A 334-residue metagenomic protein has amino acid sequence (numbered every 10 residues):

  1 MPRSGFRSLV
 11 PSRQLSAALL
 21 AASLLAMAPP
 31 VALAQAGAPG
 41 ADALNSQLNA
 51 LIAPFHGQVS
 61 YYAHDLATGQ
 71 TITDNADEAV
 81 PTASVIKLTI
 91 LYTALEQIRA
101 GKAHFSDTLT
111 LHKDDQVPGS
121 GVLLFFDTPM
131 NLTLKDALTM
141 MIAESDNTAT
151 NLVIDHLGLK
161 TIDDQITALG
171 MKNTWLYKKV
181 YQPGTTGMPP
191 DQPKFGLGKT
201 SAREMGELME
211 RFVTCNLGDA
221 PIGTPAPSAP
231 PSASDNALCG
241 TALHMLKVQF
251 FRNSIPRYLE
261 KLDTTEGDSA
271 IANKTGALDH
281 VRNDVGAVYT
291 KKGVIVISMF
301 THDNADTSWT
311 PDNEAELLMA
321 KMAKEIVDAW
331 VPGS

Functional and structural regions predicted by a protein language model:
P2-L19: Bacterial N-terminal signal peptides that target proteins for export
S16-P29: Bacterial N-terminal signal peptides
Q35-L51, H156-G158, L208-L259, D263-S334: Structured C-terminal helix/loop/strand segments within mature extracytoplasmic catalytic/sensor domains
A41-A76, I295-M299: A short, well-structured edge-of-sheet supersecondary motif
Q58, M130, N151-P231: Mid-domain, small-residue-enriched loop/turn segments at the edges of structured enzyme/sensor domains
L66, F105-V122, H156-G158, V180-G184 (+4 more regions): Acidic helix-start/capping segments at beta-turn-to-alpha-helix junctions
G69, P81-L109, I297: Active-site SXXK
Q116-V153, L159, K194, G198: Conserved catalytic neighborhood of penicillin-recognizing serine enzymes
